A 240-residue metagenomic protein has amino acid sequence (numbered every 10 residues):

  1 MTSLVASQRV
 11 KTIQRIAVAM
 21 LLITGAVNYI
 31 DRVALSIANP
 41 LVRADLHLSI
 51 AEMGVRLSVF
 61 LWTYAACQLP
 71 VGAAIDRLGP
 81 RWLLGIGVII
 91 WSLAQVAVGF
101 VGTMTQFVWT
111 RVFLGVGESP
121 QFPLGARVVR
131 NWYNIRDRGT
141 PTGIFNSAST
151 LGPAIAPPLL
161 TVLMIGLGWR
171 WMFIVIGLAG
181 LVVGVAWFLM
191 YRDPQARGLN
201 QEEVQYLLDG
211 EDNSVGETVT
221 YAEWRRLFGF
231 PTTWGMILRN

Functional and structural regions predicted by a protein language model:
S3-V10, G198-I237: Juxtamembrane intracellular "pre-TM" segments in multi-pass secondary transporters
I16-I50, Q121: Extracytoplasmic
V33, L61-L69, S119, P153-A154: Residue-level signature of mid-helix packing/kink "hotspots" within the transmembrane helices of 12-pass Major
H47, G79, F100-Q106, G117 (+1 more regions): Helix-breaking motifs and short loop linkers at transmembrane-helix boundaries and internal kinks in secondary membrane
A66-T105: Conserved MFS/SLC helix-loop-helix module at the cytosolic interface between two early adjacent transmembrane helices
T110-T150: Cytoplasmic helix-loop-helix junction between adjacent transmembrane helices in 12-TM secondary transporters
F145-A196: Helix-loop-helix hairpin linking two adjacent transmembrane segments in secondary transporters
